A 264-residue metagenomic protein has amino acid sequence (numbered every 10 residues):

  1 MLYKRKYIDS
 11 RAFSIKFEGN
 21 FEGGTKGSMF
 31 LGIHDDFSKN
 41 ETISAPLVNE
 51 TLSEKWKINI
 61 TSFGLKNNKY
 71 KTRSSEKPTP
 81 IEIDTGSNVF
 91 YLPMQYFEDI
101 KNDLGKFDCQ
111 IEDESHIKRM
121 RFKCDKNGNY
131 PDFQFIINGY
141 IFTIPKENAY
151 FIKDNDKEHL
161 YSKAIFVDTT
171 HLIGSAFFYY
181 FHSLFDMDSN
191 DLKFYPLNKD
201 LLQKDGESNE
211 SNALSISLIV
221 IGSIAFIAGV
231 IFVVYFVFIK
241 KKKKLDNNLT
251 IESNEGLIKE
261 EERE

Functional and structural regions predicted by a protein language model:
M1-L2, I15-F17, N67-N68, E76-P78 (+1 more regions): Eukaryotic intrinsically disordered and solvent-exposed regulatory patches
M1-P46, Q95-Y130, H159-H171: Non-catalytic N-lobe/flap surface of aspartyl protease domains
K6-I8, F21-T25, W56-K57, R73-S75 (+4 more regions): Intrinsically disordered, low-complexity regulatory regions enriched in Ser/Pro/Gly/Thr and acidic residues
E22-G24, S38-N40, V89-Y91, D99 (+3 more regions): Eukaryotic short linear interaction motifs
G24-P78: Flexible, small-/acidic-enriched active-site or ligand-binding loops
L31, K66-I111, G174: Aspartyl protease active-site motif detector
N40-S53, P78-I83, C109-I111, I144-K146 (+1 more regions): Short, surface-exposed loop motifs enriched in S/T, G, D/E and P with embedded aromatic residues
S74-E76, L92-Q95, L104, K126-E264: Aspartic protease catalytic domain
